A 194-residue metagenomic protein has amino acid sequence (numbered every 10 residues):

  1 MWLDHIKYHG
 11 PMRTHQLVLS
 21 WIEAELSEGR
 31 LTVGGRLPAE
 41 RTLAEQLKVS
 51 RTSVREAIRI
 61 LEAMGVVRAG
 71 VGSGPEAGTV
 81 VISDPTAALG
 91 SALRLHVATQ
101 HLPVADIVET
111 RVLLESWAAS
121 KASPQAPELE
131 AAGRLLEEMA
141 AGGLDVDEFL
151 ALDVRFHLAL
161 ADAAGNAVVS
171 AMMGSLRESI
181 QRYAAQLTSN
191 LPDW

Functional and structural regions predicted by a protein language model:
M1-L113: Short linear motifs at protein or domain termini
P11, H15, V146, W194: Flexible, glycine- and charge-enriched loops at secondary-structure boundaries
L43, I82, H96, L129 (+2 more regions): Hydrophobic alpha-helical segments
I107-Q186: Conserved amphipathic alpha-helical segments that form helical-bundle/coiled-coil interaction surfaces
T188-W194: Short, intrinsically disordered, charge-balanced linker/junction segments flanking boundaries in proteins
